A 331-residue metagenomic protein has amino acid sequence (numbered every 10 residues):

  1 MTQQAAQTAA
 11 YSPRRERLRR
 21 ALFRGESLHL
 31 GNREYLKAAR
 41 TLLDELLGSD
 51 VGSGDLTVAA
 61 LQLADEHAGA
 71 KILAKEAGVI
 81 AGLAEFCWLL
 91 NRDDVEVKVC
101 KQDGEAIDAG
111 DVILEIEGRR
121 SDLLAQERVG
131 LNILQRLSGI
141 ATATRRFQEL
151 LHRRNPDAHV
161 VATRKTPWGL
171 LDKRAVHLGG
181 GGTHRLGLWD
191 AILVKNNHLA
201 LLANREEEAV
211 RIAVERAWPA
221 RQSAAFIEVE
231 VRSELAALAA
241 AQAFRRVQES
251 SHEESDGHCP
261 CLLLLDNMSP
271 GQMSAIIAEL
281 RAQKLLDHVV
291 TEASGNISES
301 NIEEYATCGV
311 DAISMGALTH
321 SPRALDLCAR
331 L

Functional and structural regions predicted by a protein language model:
T2-A243, S251-G257, G271-E279, V289-E292 (+3 more regions): Acidic/glycine-rich phosphate/pyrophosphate-binding loops and surrounding catalytic core that coordinate Mg2+
L265, L280: Active-site core of metal-dependent hydrolases
N267, G295, A317: Short secondary-structure boundary segments
Q283-K284: Conserved phosphotransfer cores of two-component systems
C328-L331: Active-site loop ensemble at the mouth of alpha/beta enzyme cores that anchors a bound cofactor
